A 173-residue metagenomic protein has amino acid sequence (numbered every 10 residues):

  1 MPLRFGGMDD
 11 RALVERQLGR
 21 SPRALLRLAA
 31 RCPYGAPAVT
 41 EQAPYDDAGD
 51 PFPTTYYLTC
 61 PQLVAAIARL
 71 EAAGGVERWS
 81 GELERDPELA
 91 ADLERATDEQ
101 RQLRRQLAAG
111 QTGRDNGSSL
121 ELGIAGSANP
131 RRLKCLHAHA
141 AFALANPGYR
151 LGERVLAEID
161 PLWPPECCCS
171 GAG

Functional and structural regions predicted by a protein language model:
P2-G173: Preference for intrinsically disordered or flexible, low-complexity segments and adjacent hinge/connector residues
